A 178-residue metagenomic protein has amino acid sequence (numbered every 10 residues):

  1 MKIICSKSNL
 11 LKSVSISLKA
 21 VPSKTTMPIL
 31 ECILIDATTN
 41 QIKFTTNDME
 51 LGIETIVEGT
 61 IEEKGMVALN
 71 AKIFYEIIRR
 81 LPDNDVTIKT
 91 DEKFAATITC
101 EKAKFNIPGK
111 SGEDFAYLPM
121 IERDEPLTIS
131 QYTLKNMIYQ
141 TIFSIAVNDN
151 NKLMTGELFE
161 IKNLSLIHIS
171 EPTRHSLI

Functional and structural regions predicted by a protein language model:
M1-L166, S170, R174: Structural preference for solvent-exposed beta-strand-turn elements and adjacent flexible terminal/loop segments within
